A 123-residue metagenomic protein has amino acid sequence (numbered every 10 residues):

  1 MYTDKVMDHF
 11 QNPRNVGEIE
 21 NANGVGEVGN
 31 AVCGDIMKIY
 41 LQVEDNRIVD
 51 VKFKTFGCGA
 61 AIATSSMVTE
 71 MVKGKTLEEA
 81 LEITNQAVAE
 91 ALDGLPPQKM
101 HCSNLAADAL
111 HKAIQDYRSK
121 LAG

Functional and structural regions predicted by a protein language model:
Y2-E27, E44, V49, K75-G123: C-terminal binding/interaction regions
N30, D35-N46: Short beta-strand elements
C33, T55-T64, C102: Short, thiol/selenol-centered motifs that function as redox-active sites or metal-ligating centers
D35, I62-S66, E82-Q86: A generic alpha-helix surface/boundary motif
Q42, K52-K54: Conserved beta-strand segments that form the floor/walls of ligand-binding pockets within enzyme and binding domains
R47-K52, I62: Short small-residue beta-strand/loop micro-motif enriched in glycine and branched aliphatics
A60-K75: Alpha-helical support elements that line or immediately flank enzyme active sites and cofactor-binding pockets
